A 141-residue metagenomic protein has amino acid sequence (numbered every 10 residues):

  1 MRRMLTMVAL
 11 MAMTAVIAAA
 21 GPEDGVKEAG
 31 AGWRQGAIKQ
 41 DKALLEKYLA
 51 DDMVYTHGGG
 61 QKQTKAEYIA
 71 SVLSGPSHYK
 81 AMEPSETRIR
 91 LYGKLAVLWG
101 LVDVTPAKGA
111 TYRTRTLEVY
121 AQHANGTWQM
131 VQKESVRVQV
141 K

Functional and structural regions predicted by a protein language model:
M1-M4: Positively charged n-region of N-terminal signal peptides that target proteins for export
T6-A15: Bacterial N-terminal signal peptides
V16-A20: Sec/Tat signal peptide C-region and signal peptidase I cleavage site
G21-K47, V54-K141: A beta-strand edge to alpha-helix "cap/lid" segment located at domain peripheries
